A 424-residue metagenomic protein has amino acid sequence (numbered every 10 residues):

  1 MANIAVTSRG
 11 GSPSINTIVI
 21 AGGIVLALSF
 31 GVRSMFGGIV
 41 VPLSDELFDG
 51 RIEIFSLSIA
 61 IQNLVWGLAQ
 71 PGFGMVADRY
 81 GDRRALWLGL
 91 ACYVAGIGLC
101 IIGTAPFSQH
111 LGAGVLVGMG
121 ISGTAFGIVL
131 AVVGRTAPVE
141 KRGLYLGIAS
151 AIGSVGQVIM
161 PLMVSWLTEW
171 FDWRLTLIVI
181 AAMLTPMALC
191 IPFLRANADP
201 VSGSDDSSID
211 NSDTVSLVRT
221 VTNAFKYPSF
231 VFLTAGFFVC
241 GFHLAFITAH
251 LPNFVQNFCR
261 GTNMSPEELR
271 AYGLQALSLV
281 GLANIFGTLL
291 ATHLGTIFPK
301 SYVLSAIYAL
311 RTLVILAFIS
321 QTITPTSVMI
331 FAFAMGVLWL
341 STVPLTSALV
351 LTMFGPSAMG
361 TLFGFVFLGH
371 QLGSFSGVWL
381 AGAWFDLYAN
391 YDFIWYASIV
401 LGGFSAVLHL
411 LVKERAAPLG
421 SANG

Functional and structural regions predicted by a protein language model:
F36-V41, F225-A291: Extracytoplasmic gate region of multi-pass secondary transporters
L43, G123-A137, S341-F354: Intracellular juxtamembrane helix-capping segments at the cytosolic ends of symmetry-related transmembrane helices
L68-F107: Conserved MFS/SLC helix-loop-helix module at the cytosolic interface between two early adjacent transmembrane helices
A69-G81, G287-P299, F385-D386: Helix-to-loop junctions at the C-terminal end of transmembrane segments in multipass secondary transporters
S108-T124, S150, F238, S327-S341: Hydrophobic core of transmembrane alpha-helices in multi-pass small-molecule transporters, especially MFS/SLC-type
A113-A151: Cytoplasmic helix-loop-helix junction between adjacent transmembrane helices in 12-TM secondary transporters
A149-D199: Helix-loop-helix hairpin linking two adjacent transmembrane segments in secondary transporters
L279-A283, L289-A291, G295-L349: C-terminal transmembrane helical hairpin of 12-TM major facilitator-type secondary transporters
